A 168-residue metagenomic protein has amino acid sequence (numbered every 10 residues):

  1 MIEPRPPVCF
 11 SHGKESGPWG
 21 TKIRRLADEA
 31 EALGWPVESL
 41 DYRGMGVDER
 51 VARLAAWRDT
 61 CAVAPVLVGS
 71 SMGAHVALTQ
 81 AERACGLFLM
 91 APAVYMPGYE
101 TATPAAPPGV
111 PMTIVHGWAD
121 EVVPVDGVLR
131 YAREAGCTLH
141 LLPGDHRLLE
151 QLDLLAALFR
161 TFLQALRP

Functional and structural regions predicted by a protein language model:
M1-M45: Short, surface-exposed "cap/lid" segments of acyl-processing enzymes
K14-E15, W118-D120, G144-D145: Acidic beta-to-alpha connecting loop that harbors the catalytic carboxylate
W19, E121-G127: Conserved alpha/beta-hydrolase "acid-adjacent" motif
R43-G44, L142-L149: Histidine-bearing beta->alpha loop at or near hydrolase active sites
V68-A77: Gly/Ala-rich beta-loop-alpha elbow adjacent to hydrolase catalytic centers
R83-P97, P111: A conserved short beta-strand
P107-H116, D120: Short beta-strand/loop motif that positions the catalytic acidic residue of the alpha/beta-hydrolase fold
D126-G127, L149-Q164: Post-His helix in hydrolase/transferase enzymes
